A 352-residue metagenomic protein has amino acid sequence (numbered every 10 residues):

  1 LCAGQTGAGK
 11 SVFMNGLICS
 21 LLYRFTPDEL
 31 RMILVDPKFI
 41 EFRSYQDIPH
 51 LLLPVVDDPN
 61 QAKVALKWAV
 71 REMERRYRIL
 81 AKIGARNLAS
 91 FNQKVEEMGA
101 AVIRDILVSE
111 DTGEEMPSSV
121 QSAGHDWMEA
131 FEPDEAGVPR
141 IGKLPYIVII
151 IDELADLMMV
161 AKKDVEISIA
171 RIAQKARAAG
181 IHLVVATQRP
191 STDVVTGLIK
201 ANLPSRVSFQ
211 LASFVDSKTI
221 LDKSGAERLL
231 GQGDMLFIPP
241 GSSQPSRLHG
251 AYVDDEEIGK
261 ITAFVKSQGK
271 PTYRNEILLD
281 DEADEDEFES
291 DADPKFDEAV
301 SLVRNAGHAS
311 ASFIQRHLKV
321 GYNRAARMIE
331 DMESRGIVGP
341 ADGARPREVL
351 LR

Functional and structural regions predicted by a protein language model:
L1-S122, E129, G137-L211, V215-L229 (+5 more regions): P-loop NTPase catalytic phosphate-binding loop
A136-V138, P239-R352: Conserved alpha/beta core segments of nucleic-acid transaction machinery
